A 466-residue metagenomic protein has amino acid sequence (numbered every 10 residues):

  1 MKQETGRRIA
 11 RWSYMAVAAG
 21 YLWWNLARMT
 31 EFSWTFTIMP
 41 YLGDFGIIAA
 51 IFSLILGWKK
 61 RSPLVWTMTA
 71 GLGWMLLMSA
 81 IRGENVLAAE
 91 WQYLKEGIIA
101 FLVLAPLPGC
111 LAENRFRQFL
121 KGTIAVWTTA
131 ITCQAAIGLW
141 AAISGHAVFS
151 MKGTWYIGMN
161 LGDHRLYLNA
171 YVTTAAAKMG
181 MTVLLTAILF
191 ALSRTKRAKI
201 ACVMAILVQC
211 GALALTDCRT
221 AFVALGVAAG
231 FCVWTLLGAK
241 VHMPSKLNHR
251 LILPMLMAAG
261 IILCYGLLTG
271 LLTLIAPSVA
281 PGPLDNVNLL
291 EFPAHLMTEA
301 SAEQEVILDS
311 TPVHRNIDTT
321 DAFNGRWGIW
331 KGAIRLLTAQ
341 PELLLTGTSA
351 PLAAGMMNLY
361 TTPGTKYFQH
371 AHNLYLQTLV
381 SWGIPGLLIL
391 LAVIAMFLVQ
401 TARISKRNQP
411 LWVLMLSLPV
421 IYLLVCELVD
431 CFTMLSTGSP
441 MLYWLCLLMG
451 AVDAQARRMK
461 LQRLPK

Functional and structural regions predicted by a protein language model:
M1-G57, M75-G83: N-terminal signal-anchor transmembrane segment
R11-Y14, L64-L72, L107-W140, A198 (+1 more regions): Interfacial loop-to-transmembrane-helix boundary motif in multi-pass membrane proteins
A19, A229-C232, W412-K466: Transmembrane alpha-helices of multi-pass inner-membrane enzymes
D44, T69-W74, V86-C110, G122 (+3 more regions): Aromatic-anchored transmembrane helix interface
K121-T154, N169-V241, M396, Q400 (+1 more regions): Alpha-helical transmembrane segments of multi-pass inner-membrane proteins
L236-I317, R335-A339: A membrane-periplasm/extracellular boundary helix in multi-pass inner-membrane enzymes that assemble envelope glycans
L237-A239, M243, S381-I421: Hydrophobic transmembrane alpha-helices and their immediate junctions
I317-W382: Long extracytoplasmic/lumenal interhelical loops at the membrane interface of multi-pass membrane proteins
